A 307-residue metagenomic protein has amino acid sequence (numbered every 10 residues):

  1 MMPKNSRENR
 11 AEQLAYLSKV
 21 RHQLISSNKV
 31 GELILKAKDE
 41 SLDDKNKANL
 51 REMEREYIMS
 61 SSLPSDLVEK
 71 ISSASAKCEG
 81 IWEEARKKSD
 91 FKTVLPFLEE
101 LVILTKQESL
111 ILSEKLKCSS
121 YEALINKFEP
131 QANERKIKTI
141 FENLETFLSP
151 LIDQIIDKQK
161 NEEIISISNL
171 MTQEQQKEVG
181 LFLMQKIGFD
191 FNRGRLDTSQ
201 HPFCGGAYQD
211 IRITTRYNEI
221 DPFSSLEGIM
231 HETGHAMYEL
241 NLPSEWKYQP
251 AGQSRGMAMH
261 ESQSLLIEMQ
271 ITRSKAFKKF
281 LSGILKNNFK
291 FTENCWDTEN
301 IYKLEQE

Functional and structural regions predicted by a protein language model:
M1, E54, K158-K160, Q209 (+2 more regions): Short acidic (Asp/Glu) and glycine-rich catalytic loops that position anionic groups and cofactors
M1-P130: A well-structured
N5, S199-P202, S254, L281-F291: A glycine-rich phosphate-binding loop feature that marks nucleotide/adenosyl-phosphate handling sites
I71-F223: Contiguous, non-catalytic segments that form substrate-binding/exosite surfaces or channel walls
S113, S224-S244, E261-E268: Active-site recognition of the HExxH zinc-binding catalytic motif
K186-N192, P222, A236-K247, I271-K278: Secondary-structure transition/capping motifs at alpha-helix termini and the adjoining loop/turn into the next element
P250-E261: Active-site metal-coordination segments of metallo-dependent hydrolases
I271-E307: Long, amphipathic alpha-helical stalk/connector segments used for oligomerization, subunit docking, or mechanical
